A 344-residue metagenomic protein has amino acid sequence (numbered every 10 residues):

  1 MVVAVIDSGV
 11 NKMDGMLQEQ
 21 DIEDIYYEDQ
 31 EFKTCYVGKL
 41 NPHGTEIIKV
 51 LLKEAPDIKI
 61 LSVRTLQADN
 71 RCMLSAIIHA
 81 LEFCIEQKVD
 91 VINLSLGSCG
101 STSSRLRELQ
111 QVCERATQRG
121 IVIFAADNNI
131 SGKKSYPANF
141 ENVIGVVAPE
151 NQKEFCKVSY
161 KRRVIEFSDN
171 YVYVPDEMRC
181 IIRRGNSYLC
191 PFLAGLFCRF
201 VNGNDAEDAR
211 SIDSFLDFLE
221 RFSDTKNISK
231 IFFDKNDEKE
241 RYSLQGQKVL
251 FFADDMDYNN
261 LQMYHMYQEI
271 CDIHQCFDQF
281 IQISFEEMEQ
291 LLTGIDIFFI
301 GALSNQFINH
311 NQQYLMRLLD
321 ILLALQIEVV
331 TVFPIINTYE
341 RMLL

Functional and structural regions predicted by a protein language model:
M1-E54, I58: Active-site core segment of subtilase-fold serine proteases
D7-G9, G15-M16, S135-N202: Extracellular S/T/G-rich loop segment that most often corresponds to the catalytic His/Ser-adjacent loop
M13, D90-N93, N204-H265: C-terminal subdomain of the subtilisin-like protease fold in secreted/lumenal serine endopeptidases
K33-G100: Subtilisin-like peptidase catalytic core
C72-N93, S104-I121, G132-G145, Q152-F167: Mature extracellular/periplasmic domains of secretome proteins
L81-E108, G203, D296-I308: Short acidic, glycine-rich surface-loop motifs adjacent to enzyme active sites
Q118-F124, L322-V330: A short helix->loop->beta-strand "cap" motif at the edges of active sites that frequently abuts
A125-V143, P334-L344: Glycine-rich, charge-decorated loop segments at or immediately adjacent to ligand/cofactor-binding or catalytic sites
